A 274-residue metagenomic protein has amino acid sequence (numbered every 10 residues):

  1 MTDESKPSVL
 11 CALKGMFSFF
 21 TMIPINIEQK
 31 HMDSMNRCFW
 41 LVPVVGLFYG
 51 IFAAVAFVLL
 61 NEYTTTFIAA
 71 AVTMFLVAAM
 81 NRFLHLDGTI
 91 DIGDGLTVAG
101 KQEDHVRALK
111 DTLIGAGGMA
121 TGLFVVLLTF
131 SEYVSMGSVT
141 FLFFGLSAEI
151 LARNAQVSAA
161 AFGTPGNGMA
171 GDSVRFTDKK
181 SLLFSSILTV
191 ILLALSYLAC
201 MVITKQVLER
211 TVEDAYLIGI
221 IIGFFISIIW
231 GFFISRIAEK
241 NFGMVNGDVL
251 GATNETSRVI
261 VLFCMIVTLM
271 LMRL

Functional and structural regions predicted by a protein language model:
T2-H31: Membrane-proximal soluble regions of multi-pass membrane proteins
K14-S18, D33-F57, G171, R175: N-terminal beta-alpha supersecondary unit
I25, F48, F52, A56-L60 (+13 more regions): Alpha-helical membrane-inserting segments
R37-A53, G95-V139, F143-G145, L183-Y197 (+1 more regions): Multi-pass membrane catalytic core of lipid/isoprenoid biosynthesis enzymes
W40-G93, L142-S147, D214-A238: Membrane-embedded alpha-helical segments that form the functional core of polytopic membrane enzymes, especially those
T73-I114, I234-S257: Acidic (Asp/Glu-rich) catalytic motifs at the cytosolic membrane interface
I150, N154-I187, F242-V245: Solvent-exposed interhelical
A170, M201-E213: Membrane-interface helix termini and inter-helical loops of multi-pass transporters
